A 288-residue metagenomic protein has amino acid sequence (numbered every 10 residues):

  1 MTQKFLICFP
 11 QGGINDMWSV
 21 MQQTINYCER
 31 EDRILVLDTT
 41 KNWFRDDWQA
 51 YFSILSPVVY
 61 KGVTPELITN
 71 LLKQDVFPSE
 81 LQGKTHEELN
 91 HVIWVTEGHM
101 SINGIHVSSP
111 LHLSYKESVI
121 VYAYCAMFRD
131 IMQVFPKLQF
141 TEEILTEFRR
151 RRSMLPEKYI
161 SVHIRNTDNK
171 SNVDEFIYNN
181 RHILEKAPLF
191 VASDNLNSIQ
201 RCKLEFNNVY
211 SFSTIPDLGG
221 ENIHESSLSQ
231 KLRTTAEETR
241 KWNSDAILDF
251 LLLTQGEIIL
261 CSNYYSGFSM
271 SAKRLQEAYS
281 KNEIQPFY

Functional and structural regions predicted by a protein language model:
T2-K186: Secretory-pathway glycan-assembly enzymes, especially type II membrane glycosyltransferases that use nucleotide-sugar
C8-G12, E238-T239, N243: Active-site rim elements
G12, Q22, S244-Y288: A donor-sugar binding/catalytic signature common to diverse glycosyltransferases and related nucleotide-sugar
M17, M21, N197-Q200, F268-S269: Short, well-ordered alpha-helical microsegments
W48-P57, I199-N208, S271-R274: Short, aromatic/basic amphipathic alpha-helical patches
I164, K186-E238: Catalytic donor nucleotide-activated moiety binding site of glycosyltransferases and closely related
T167-S171, N197, G267: Short acidic, S/G/P-rich loop/turn micro-motifs used as interaction or catalytic elements
L184-L189, E257-I259: Short active-site oxyanion
